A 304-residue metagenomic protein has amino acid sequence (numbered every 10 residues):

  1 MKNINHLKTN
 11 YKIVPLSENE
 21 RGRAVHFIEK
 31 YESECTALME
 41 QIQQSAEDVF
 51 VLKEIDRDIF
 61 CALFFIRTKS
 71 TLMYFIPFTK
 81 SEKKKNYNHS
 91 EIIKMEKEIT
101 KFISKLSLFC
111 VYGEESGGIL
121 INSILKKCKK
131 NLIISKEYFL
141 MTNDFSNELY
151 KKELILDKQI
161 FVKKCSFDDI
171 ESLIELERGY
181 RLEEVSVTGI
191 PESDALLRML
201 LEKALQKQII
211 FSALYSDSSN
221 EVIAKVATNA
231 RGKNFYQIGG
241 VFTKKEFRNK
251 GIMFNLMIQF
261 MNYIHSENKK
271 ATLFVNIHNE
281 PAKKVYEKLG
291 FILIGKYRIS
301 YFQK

Functional and structural regions predicted by a protein language model:
M1-T36, Y150-I190: Short amphipathic alpha-helix that is part of the acyltransferase structural core
K2, R67-T71, P77-K158, S300: Acyl-donor-binding surface of acyltransferase catalytic domains
T9, P15, H26, E32 (+2 more regions): Conserved donor-binding loop and adjoining core beta-sheet/short helix segment in diverse acyl/aminoacyl transferases
E40-Q44, F65-K69, T188-S218, I223-V241: A conserved beta-strand-loop-helix scaffold within acyl/acetyltransferase catalytic domains
T79, K244, R248, N276: Residue-level recognition of the GNAT/N-acetyltransferase active site
Y87-I99, T243, N249-I264, K283-K288: Conserved acetyl-CoA-binding loop-helix of GNAT-fold acetyltransferases
K105-E115, I264-V275: Conserved GNAT acetyl-CoA-binding A-motif
Y112-G118, L273-E287, I299-K304: Conserved beta-strand-loop-alpha-helix junction that forms the acyl-donor binding cleft
